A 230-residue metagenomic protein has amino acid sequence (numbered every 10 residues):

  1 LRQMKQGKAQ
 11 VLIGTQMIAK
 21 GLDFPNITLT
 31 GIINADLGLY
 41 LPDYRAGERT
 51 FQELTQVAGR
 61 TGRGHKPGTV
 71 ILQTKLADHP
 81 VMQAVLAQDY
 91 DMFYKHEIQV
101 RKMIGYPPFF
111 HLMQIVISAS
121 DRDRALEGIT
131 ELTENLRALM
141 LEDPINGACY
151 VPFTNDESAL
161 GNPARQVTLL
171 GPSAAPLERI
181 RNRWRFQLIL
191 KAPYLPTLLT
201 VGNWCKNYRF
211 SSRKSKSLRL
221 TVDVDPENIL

Functional and structural regions predicted by a protein language model:
L1-L12, M17-P42, Q56-L230: Accessory helical-bundle/CTD segments and flexible terminal tails appended to RecA-like ATPase motors
Y44-F51: Short, conserved loop/turn and helix-capping segments at secondary-structure boundaries that abut family-defining
